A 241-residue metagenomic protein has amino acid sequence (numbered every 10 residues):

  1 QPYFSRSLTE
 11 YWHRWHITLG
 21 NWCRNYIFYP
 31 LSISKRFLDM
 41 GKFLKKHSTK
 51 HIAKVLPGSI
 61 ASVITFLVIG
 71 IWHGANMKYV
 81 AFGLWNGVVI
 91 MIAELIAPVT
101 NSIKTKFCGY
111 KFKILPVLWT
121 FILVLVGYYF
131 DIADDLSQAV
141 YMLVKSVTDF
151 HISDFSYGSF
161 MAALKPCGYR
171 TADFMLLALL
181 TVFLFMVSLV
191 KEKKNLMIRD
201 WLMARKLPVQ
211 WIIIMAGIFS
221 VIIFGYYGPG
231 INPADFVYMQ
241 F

Functional and structural regions predicted by a protein language model:
F4-Q240: Non-catalytic, membrane-anchoring transmembrane segments at the edges
